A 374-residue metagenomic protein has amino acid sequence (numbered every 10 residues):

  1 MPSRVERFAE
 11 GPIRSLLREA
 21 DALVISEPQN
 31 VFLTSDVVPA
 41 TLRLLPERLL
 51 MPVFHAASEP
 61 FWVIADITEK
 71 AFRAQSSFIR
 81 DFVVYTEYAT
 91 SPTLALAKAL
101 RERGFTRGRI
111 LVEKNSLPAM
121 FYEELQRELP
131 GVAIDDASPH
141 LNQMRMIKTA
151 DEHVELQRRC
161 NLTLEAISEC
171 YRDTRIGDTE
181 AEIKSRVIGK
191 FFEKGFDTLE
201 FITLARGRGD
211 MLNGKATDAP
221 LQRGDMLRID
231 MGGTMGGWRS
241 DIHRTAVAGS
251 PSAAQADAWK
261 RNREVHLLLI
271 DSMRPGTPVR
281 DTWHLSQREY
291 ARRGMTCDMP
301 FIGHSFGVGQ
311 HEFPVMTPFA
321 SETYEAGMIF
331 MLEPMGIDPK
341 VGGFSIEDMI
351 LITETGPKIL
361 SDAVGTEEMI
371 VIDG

Functional and structural regions predicted by a protein language model:
M1-G374: Active-site neighborhoods and metal-handling regions in enzymes and metal-associated proteins
